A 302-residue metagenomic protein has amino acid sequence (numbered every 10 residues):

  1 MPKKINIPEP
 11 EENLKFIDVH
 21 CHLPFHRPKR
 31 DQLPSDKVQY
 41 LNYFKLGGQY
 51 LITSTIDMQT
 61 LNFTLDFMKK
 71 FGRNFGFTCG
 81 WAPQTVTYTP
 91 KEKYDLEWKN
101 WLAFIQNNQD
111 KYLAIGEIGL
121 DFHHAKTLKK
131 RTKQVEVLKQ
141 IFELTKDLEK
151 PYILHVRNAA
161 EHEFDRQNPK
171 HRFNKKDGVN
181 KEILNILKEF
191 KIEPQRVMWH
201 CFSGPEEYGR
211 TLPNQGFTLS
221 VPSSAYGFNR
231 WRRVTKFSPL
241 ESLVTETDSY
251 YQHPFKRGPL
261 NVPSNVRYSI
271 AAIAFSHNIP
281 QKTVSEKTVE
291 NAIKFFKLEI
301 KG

Functional and structural regions predicted by a protein language model:
M1-G302: Mid-domain alpha/beta scaffold segments of enzyme catalytic cores
